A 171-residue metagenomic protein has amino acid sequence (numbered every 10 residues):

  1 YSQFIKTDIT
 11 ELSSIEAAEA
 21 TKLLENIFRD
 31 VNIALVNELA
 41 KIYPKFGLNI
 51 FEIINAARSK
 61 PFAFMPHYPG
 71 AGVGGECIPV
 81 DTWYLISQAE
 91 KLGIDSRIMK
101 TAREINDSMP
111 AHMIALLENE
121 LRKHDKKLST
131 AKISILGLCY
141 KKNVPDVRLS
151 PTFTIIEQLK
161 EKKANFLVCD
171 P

Functional and structural regions predicted by a protein language model:
Y1-P171: Structural/interface elements that position substrates and couple domains in central-metabolism enzymes
